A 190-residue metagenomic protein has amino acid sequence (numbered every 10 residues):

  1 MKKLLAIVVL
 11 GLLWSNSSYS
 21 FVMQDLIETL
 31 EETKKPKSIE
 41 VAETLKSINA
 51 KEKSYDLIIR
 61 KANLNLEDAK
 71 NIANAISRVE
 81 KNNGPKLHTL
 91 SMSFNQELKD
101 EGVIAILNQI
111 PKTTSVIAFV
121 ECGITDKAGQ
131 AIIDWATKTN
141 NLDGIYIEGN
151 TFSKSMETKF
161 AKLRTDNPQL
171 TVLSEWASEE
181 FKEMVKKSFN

Functional and structural regions predicted by a protein language model:
L4-L13: Sec-dependent N-terminal signal peptides
W14-N190: Leucine-rich tandem repeat or coiled-coil scaffolds
